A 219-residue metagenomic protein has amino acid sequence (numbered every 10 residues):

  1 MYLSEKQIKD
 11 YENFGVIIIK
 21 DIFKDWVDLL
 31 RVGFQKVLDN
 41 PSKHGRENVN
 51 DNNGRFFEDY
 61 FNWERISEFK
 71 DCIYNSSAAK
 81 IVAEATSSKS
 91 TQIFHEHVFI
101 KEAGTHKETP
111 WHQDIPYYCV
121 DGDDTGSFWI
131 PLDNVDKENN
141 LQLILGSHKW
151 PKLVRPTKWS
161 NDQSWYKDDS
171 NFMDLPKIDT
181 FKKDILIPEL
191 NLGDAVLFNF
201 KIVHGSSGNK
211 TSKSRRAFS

Functional and structural regions predicted by a protein language model:
M1-N13, I18-W111, P116-C119, P156: Non-heme Fe(II)-dependent double-stranded beta-helix
V32, K43-D51, V154-W159, L192-L197 (+1 more regions): Non-heme Fe(II)/2-oxoglutarate
E96, G126, N139, R216: Change "...and in nucleic-acid phosphodiester-cleaving endonucleases..." to "...and in nucleic-acid processing enzymes
H97, Q113, I130-N134, L145: Short, structured patches in soluble enzyme cores that scaffold and shape functional sites
D114-P116, T125, H204-N209: Glycine-rich phosphate/pyrophosphate-binding beta-alpha loops
C119-D136, E189, L197: Short, conserved beta-strand element in jelly-roll/cupin
F128-I130, L145, K213-S219: A short hydrophobic beta-strand segment most commonly corresponding to one strand of the jelly-roll/cupin
K137-V203: Double-stranded beta-helix
